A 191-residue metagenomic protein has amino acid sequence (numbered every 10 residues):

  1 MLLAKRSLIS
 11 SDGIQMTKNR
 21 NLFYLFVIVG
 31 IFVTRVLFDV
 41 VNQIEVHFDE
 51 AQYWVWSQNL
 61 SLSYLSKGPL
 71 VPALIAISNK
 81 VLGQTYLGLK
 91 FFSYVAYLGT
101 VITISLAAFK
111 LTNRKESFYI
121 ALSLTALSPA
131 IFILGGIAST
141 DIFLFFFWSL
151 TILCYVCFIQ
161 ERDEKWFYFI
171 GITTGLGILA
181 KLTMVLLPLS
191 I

Functional and structural regions predicted by a protein language model:
R20-V46: Transmembrane signal-anchor helices characteristic of membrane glycosylation enzymes that use polyprenol
Y24, I104-L127, F145-F146: Transmembrane-helix signature of polytopic, membrane-embedded enzymes that assemble or transfer cell-envelope glycans
I28-I31, F118-A126, T174, I178: Short helix- or helix-capping micro-motifs that position conserved polar/aromatic residues at function-defining sites
D39-Y53, S63-I77, G83-L87: Extracytoplasmic catalytic/substrate-binding loops of multi-pass membrane glycan-assembly enzymes
N59, A121, W166-L182: Membrane-interface alpha helices of multi-pass inner-membrane proteins
P69-A73, G83-I102, L134, A138: Loop-to-helix entry region of an early transmembrane alpha helix in multi-pass inner-membrane enzymes
F109-K115, T151-W166: Membrane-interface transmembrane helices that cradle and orient dolichyl/undecaprenyl
A130, G136-L144: Short acidic/glycine- and proline-prone juxtamembrane loop motifs at membrane-interface regions of multi-pass membrane
